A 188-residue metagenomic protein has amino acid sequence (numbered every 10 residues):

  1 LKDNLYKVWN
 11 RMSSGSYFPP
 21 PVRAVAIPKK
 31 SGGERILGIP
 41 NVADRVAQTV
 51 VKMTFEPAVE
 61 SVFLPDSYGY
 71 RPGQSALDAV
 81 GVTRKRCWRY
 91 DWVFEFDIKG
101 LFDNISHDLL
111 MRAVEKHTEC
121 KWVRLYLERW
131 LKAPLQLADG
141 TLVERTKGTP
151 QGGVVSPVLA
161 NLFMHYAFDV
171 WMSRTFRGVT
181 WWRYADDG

Functional and structural regions predicted by a protein language model:
L1-K2: Non-catalytic, polymerase-adjacent accessory regions of viral genome-replication enzymes
K7, R11-A26, K30, V62-D66 (+2 more regions): Conserved polymerase palm-domain catalytic core
I36-L37: Conserved phosphate-binding loops in nucleotide/dinucleotide-binding enzymes
P40, V50-M53, S156: Intrinsically disordered, low-complexity segments enriched in polar/charged small residues
V42, M53, F96-I98: Residues immediately flanking
V42-V50, R84: Duplex nucleic acid-engaging cores and interfaces of nucleic-acid transaction enzymes
Q48-D66: Electropositive, glycine- and tryptophan-enriched low-complexity nucleic-acid-binding patches
